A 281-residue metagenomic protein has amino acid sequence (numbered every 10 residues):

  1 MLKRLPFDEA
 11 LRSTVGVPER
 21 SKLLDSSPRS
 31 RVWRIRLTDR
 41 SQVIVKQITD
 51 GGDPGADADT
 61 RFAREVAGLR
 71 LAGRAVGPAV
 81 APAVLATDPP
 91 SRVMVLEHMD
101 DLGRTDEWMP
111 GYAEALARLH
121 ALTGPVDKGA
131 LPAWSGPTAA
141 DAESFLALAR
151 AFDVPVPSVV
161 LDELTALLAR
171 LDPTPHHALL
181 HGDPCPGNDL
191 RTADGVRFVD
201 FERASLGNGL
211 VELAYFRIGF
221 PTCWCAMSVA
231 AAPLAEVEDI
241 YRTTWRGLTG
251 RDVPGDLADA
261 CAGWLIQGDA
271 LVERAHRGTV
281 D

Functional and structural regions predicted by a protein language model:
M1, G129-R170: Active-site catalytic-loop/activation-segment of kinase and kinase-like phosphoryl-transfer enzymes
M1-L23: Juxta-kinase regulatory segment immediately upstream of eukaryotic protein kinase catalytic domains
P6, A10, L37-P54, D100 (+7 more regions): Catalytic cores of nucleotide-enabled group-transfer and carboxylate-activating enzymes in metabolic and assembly-line
S13-E19, E65-V66, E163-P173: Short Pro/Gly-enriched beta-strand edge/turn motifs at strand-loop
K22-V45, A166-V211: Active-site acidic catalytic loop and adjacent metal/ATP-binding pocket of ATP-dependent phosphoryl transfer enzymes
P28-P132: ATP-binding pocket architecture of kinase catalytic cores
V126-A130, A149-P155, C223-S228, L248-D252: Inter-helical turn/loop segments and adjacent helix faces that build the functional surface of alpha-helical bundle
E212-T249, C261-V280: Active-site activation/catalytic loop segments of kinase-like enzymes and analogous catalytic loops in related
